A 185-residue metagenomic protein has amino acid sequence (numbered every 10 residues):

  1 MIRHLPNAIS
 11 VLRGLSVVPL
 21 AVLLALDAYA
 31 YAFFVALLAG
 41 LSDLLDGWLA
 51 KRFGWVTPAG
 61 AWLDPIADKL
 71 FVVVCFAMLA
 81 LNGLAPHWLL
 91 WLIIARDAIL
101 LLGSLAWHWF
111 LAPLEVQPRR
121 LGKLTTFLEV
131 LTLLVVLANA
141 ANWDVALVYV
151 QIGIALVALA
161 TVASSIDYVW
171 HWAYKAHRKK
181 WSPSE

Functional and structural regions predicted by a protein language model:
M1-E185: Alpha-helical transmembrane bundles and membrane-interface segments of multipass inner-membrane proteins
